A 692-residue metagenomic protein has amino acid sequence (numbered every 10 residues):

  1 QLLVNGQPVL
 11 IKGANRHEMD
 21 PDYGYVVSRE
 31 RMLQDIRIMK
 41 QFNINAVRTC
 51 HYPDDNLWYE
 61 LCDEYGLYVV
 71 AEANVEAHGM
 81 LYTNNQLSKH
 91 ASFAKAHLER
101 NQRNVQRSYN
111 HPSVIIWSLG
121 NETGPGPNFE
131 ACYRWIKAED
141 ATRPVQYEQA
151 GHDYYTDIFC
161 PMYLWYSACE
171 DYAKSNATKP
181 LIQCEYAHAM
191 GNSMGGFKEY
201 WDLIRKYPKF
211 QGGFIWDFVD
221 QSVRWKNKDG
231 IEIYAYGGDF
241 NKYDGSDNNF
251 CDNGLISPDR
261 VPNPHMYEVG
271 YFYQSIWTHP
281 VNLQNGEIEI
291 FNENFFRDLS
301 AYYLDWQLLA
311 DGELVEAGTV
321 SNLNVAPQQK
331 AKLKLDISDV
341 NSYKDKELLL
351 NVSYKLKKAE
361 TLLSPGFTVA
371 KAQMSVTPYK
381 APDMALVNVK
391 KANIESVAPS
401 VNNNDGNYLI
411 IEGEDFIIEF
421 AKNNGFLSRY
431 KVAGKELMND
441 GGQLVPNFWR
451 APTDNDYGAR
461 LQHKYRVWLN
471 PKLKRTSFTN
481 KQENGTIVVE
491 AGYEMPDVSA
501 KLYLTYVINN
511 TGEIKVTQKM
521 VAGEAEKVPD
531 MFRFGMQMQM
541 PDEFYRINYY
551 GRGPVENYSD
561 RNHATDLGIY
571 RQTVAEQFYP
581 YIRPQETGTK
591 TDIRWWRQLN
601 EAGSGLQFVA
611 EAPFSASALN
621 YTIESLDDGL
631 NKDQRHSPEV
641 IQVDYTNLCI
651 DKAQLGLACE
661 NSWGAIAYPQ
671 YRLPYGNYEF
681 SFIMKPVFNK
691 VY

Functional and structural regions predicted by a protein language model:
Q1-E289, N294-S300, D305-A317: Extended substrate-binding grooves/exosites of carbohydrate-active enzymes
K12-G13, K226, G318, K334 (+2 more regions): Short linear motifs in exposed loops
R16-M19, N322-N324, A522: A short acidic/small-residue loop/turn micro-motif
Y303, L309-D345: Intrinsically disordered, low-complexity Pro/Gly/Ser/Thr-rich segments with frequent PxxP/GP/PP motifs and embedded
E316-G318, F367-A372: Extracellular and select intracellular beta-sandwich modules with Ser/Thr-enriched, small-residue motifs on
D336-D345, E360, M374-Y692: Beta-strand/loop-rich accessory regions of lumenal/periplasmic or secreted enzymes, predominantly carbohydrate-active
K346-L350: Exposed beta-strand face motif in extracellular beta-rich ectodomains
Y354-L362: Short acidic/polar inter-strand loop motif in beta-rich domains
